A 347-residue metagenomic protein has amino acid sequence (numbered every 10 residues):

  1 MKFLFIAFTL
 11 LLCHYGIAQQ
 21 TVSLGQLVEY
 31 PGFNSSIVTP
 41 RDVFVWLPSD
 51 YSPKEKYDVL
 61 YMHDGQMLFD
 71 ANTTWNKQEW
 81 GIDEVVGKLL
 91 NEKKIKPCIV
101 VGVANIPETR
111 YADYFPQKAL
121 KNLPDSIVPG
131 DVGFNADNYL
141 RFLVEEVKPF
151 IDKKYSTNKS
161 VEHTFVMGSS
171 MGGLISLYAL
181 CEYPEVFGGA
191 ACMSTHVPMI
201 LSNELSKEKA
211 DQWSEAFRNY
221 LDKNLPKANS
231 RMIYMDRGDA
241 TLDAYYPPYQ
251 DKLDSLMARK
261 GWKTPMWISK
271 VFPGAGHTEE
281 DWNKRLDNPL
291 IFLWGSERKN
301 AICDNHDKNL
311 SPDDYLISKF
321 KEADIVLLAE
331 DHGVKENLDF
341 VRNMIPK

Functional and structural regions predicted by a protein language model:
M1-S23, A301-C303: Bacterial Sec-dependent N-terminal signal peptides
F8-T9, C13, V28, S36-I37 (+1 more regions): Generic secretory/membrane-interface signal
Q19-K299: Non-catalytic cap/lid and distal C-terminal segments of serine-dependent acyl enzymes
R298-K347: Structured catalytic-domain cores with a bias toward divalent-metal coordination
